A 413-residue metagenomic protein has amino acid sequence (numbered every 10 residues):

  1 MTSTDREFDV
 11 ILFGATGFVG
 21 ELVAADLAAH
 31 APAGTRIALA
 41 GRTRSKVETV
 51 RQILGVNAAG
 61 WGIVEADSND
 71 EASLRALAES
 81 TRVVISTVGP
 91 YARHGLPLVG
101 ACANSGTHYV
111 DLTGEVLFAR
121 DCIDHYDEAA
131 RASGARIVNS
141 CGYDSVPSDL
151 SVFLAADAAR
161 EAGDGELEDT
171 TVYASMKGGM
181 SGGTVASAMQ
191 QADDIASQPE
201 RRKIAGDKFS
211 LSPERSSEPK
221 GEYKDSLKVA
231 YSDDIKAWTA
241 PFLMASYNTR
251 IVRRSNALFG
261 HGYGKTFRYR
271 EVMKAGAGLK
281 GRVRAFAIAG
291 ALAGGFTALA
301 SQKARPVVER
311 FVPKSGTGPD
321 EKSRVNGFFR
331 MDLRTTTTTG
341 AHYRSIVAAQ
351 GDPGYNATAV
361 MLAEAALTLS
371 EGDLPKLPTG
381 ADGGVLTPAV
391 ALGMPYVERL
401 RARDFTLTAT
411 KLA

Functional and structural regions predicted by a protein language model:
T2-S3, D157-A413: C-terminal catalytic/substrate-binding lobe primarily of soluble NAD(P)-dependent oxidoreductases
F8-A28: N-terminal Rossmann NAD(P)H-binding glycine-rich loop of SDR-like oxidoreductase domains
D9, R82-V83, H108: Structural motif
D26-G34, F259-H261: A short, Lys/Arg-enriched amphipathic alpha-helix followed by its capping loop at the start of a domain
P32-K46: Conserved glycine-rich Rossmann-like NAD(P)H-binding loop of the short-chain dehydrogenase/reductase
T43-S73: Conserved N-terminal Rossmann-fold NAD(P) cofactor-binding segment
V64-V83, T87-R93: Conserved Rossmann-fold cofactor-binding substructure of NAD(P)-dependent oxidoreductases
P90-D207, R254: Glycine-/Pro-rich loop/turn segments that contact NAD(P) or position catalytic residues in Rossmann-like domains
